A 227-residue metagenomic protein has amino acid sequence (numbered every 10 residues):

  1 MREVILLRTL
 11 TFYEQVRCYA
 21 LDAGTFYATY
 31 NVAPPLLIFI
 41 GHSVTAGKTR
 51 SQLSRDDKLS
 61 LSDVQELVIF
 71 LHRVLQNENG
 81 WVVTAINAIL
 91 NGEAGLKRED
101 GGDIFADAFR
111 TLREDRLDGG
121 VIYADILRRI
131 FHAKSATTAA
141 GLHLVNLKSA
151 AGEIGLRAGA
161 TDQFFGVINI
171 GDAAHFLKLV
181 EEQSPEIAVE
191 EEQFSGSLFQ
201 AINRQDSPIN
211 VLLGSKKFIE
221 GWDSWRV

Functional and structural regions predicted by a protein language model:
L7-C18: Short, hydrophobic/amphipathic alpha-helical patches that form generic packing surfaces within helical domains
A20-L212: Conserved C-terminal RecA-like helicase domain
G214-I219: Structured mid-domain segments that build the active-site/substrate or prosthetic-cofactor binding neighborhood
D223-V227: A short beta-strand element within the Helicase C-terminal
